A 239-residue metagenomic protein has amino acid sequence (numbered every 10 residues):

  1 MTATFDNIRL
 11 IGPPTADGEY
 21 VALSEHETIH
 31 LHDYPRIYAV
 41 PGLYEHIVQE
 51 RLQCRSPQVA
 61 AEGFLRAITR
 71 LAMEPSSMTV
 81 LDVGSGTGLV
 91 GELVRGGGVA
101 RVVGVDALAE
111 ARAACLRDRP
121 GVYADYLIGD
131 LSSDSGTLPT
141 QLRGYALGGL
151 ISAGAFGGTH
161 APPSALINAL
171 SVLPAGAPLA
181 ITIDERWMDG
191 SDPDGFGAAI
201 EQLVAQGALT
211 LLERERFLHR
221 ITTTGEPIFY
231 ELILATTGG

Functional and structural regions predicted by a protein language model:
M1-L31: N-terminal auxiliary segments of SAM/dcSAM-dependent transferases
C54-S76: Conserved alpha-helix/loop element of class I SAM-dependent methyltransferases that forms part of the SAM/SAH-binding
L81, G88-L138: Class I SAM-dependent methyltransferase SAM/SAH-binding core
T137-L150: A short acidic, Gly/Pro-enriched loop at the edge of an enzyme's catalytic core that lines a small-molecule cofactor
L147-P162: A short SAM/SAH-binding and catalytic strip from SAM-dependent methyltransferases
S164-A175: A short glycine-rich, Lys/Arg-flanked "PGG" loop and its adjoining helix->strand segment in the class I
G176-D184: Conserved beta-strand signature within the Rossmann-like core of class I S-adenosyl-L-methionine
A205-G239: Class I S-adenosyl-L-methionine
